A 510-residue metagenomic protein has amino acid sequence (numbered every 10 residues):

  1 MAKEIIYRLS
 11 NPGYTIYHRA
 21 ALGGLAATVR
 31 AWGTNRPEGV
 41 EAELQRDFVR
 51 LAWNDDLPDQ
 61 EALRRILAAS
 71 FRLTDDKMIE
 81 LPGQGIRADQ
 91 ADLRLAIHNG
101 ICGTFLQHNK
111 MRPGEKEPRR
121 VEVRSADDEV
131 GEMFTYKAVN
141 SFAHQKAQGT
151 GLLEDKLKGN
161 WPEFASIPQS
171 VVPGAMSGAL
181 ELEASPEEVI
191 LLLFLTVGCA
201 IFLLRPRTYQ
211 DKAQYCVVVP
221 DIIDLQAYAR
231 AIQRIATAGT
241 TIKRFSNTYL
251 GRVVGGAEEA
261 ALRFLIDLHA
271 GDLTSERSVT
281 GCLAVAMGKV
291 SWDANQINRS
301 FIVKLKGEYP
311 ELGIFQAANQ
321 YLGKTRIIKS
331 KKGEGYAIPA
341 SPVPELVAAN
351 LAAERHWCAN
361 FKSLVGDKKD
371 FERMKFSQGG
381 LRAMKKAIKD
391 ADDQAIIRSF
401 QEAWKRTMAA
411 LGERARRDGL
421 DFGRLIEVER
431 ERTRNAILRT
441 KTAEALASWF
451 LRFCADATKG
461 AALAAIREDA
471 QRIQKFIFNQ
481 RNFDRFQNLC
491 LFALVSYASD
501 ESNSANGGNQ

Functional and structural regions predicted by a protein language model:
M1-R112, K116, S125-D128, R277-Q510: Long, contiguous all-alpha helical interaction modules
A88, D92-K146, L153, P168-P173 (+1 more regions): Long Lys/Arg-rich low-complexity intrinsically disordered regions in nucleic-acid-associated proteins
A138-H144, T150-I190, A461, R472-Q487 (+1 more regions): Long amphipathic alpha-helical coiled-coil/heptad-repeat bundle
S166, L193, I396-F400: A broad "ordered helical/assembly scaffold" signature
I167-V347: Domain-exit/linker segments immediately C-terminal to small folded modules
